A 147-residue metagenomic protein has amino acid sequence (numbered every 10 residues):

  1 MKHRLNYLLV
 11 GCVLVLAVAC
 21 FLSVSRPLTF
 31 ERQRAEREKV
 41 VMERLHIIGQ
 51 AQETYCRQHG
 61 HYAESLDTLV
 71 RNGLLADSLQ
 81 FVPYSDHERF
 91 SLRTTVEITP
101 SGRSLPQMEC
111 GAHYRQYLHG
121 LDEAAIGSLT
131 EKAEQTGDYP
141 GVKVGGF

Functional and structural regions predicted by a protein language model:
M1-L5: Short, Lys/Arg-rich N-terminal segment immediately upstream of the first membrane anchor
N6-V24: Hydrophobic membrane-insertion alpha-helices, especially the h-region of bacterial N-terminal signal peptides
V18-V40: Amphipathic alpha-helical segments typified by the pilin-like N-terminal helix that continues immediately C-terminal
E38-H59: N-terminal alpha-helical signal peptides/signal-anchor transmembrane segments
E53-F147: Low-complexity, acidic interaction segments enriched in glycine
